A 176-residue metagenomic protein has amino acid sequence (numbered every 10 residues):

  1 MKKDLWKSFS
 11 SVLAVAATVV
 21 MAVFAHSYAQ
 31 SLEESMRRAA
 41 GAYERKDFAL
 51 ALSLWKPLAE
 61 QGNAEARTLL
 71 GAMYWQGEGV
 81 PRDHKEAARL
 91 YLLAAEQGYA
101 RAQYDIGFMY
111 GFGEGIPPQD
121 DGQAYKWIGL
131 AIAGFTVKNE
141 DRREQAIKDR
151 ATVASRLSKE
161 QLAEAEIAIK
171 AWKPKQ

Functional and structural regions predicted by a protein language model:
K2-A14: Bacterial N-terminal signal peptides that target proteins for export
L13-V23: Bacterial N-terminal signal peptides
Q30, A42-D47, E60-N63, Q76-E78 (+6 more regions): Short helix-capping/linker turns of helical repeat alpha-solenoids
L32, D141-Q176: Terminal, low-structured helical/coil segments at or just beyond the last alpha-helical repeat
S35-A42, L54-L58, L69-Q76, D105-F112 (+2 more regions): Hydrophobic face of amphipathic alpha-helices that form TPR/SEL1-like repeat modules and related alpha-solenoid
